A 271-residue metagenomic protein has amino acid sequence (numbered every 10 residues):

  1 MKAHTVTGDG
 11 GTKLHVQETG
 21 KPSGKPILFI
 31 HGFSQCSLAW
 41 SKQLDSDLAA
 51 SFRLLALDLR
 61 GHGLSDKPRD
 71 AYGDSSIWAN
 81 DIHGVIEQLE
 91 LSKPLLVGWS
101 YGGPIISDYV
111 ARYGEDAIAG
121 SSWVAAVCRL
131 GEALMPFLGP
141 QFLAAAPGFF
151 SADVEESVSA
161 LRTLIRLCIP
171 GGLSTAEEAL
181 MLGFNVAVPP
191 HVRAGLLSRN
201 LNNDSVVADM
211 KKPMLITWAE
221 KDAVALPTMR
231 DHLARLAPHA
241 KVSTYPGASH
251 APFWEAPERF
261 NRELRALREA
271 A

Functional and structural regions predicted by a protein language model:
M1-L28, A49-F52, E87, L91-S92 (+3 more regions): Alpha/beta-hydrolase fold catalytic core
D9, Q17, A49, L55-Y101 (+1 more regions): Active-site loop/oxyanion-hole signature of alpha/beta-hydrolase fold enzymes
T12-P68: Conserved HGGG/HGGXW glycine-rich cap/lid loop of the alpha/beta-hydrolase fold
S107-A152: Flexible "cap/lid" loop of the alpha/beta hydrolase fold
E132-L138, S151-D209: Conserved alpha/beta-hydrolase catalytic His-Asp/Glu region
H191-R235: Conserved serine/cysteine hydrolase catalytic core
A234-H250: Catalytic histidine neighborhood in serine/cysteine hydrolases with alpha/beta-hydrolase-type architecture
A248-N261: Catalytic histidine-centered segment of alpha/beta-hydrolase-like enzymes
